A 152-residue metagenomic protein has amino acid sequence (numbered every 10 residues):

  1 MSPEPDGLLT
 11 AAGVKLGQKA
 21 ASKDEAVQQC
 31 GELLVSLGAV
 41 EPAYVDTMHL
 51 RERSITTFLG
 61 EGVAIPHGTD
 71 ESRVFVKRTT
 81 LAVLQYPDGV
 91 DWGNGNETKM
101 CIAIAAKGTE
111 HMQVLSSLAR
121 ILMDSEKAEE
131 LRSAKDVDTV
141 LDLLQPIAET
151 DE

Functional and structural regions predicted by a protein language model:
M1-E152: Cytosolic covalent-transfer regions centered on His/Cys nucleophiles that carry phosphoryl or persulfide groups
